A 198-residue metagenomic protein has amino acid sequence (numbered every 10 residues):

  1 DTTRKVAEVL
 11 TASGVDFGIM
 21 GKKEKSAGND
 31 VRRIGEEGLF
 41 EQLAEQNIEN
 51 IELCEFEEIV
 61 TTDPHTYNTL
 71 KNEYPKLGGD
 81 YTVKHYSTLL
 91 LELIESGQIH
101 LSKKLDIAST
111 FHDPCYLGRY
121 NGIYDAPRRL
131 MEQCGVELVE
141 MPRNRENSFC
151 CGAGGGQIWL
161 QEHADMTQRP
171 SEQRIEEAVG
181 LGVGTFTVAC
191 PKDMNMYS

Functional and structural regions predicted by a protein language model:
D1-S198: Iron-sulfur cluster-binding electron-transfer modules in prokaryotic oxidoreductases
